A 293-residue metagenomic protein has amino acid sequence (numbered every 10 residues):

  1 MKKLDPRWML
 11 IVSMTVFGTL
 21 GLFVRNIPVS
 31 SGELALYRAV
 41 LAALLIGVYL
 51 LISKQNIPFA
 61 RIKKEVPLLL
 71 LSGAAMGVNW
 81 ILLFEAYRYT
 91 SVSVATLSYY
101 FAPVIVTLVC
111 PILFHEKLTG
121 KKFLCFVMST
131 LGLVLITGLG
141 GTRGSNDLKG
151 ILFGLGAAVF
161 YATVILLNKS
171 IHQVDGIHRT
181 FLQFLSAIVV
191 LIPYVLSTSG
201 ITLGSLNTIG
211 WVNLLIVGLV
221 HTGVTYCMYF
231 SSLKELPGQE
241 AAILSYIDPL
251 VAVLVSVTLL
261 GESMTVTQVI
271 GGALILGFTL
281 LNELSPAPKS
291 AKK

Functional and structural regions predicted by a protein language model:
M1-L36, V40-A42, A74, L82 (+2 more regions): Glycine-/small-residue-enriched transmembrane alpha-helix faces in small-molecule transporters and effluxers
M1-V12, L44-L71, F84, K117-F123 (+5 more regions): Membrane-interface interhelical linkers
W8, A95-F101, L167-I188, T222-T258: Helix-helix packing/entry segments at the starts of transmembrane helices
W8, V12, Y37-L41, L71-A74 (+9 more regions): Hydrophobic residues within alpha-helical transmembrane segments of multi-pass solute transporters/permease subunits
I27, L34, R38, A86 (+8 more regions): Hydrophobic/aromatic residues within transmembrane alpha-helices of multi-pass small-molecule transporters
V29-V78, I105-V109, F160-V164, F181-S199 (+4 more regions): Transmembrane alpha-helices of multi-pass small-molecule transport proteins
E33, V40-L44, F84-H115, A157 (+1 more regions): Specific alpha-helical transmembrane segments that line the substrate/conduction pathway and gating interfaces
I46, L50, L70, L118-G140 (+5 more regions): Hydrophobic transmembrane alpha-helices of multi-pass small-molecule transport proteins
